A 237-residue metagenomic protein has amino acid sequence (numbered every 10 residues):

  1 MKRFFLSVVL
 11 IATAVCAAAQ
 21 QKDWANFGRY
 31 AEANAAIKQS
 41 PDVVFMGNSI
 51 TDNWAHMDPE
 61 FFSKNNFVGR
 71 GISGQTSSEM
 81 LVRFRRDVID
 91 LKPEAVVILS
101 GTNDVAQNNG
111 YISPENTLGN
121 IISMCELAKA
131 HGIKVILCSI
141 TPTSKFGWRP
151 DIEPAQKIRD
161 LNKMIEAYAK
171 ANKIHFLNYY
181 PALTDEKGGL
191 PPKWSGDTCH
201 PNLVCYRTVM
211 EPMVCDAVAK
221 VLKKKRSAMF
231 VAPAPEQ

Functional and structural regions predicted by a protein language model:
K2-S7: Sec-dependent signal peptide recognition, specifically the positively charged N-region followed immediately by
L10-A18: Hydrophobic h-region of N-terminal signal peptides that target proteins for export in Gram-negative bacteria
A18-A95: Serine-esterase "nucleophile elbow" of acetyl-processing enzymes
R70-S73, S100-G101, N109: Cell-envelope and extracellular/periplasmic
V97-G101, L118-C125, H131, V135-C138: Conserved, well-ordered alpha-helix/loop/beta-strand core segments that scaffold catalytic motifs
S113-I122, P154-N162: Charged helix-capping and loop-helix junction motifs
A130-G132, A171-N172: Helix C-cap/helix->beta junction micro-motif
T141-Q237: Catalytic His-Asp segment of secreted/periplasmic serine-dependent ester chemistry enzymes
